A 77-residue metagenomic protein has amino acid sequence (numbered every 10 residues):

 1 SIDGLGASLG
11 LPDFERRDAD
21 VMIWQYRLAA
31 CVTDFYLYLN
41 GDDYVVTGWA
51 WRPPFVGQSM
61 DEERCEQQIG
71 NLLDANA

Functional and structural regions predicted by a protein language model:
S1-A77: Residues within mature, well-folded domains
